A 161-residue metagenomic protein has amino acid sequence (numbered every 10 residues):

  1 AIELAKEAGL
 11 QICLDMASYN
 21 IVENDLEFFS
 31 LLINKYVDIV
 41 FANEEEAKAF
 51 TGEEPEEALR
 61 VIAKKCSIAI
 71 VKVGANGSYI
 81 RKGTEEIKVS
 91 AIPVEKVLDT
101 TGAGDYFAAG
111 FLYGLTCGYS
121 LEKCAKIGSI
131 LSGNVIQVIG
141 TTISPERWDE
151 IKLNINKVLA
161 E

Functional and structural regions predicted by a protein language model:
A1-R60, N76-S78: Conserved beta-alpha-beta core of the PfkB/ribokinase-like small-molecule kinase fold
E3-E7, P55-E161: Conserved phosphate-binding/catalytic region of the ribokinase-like
